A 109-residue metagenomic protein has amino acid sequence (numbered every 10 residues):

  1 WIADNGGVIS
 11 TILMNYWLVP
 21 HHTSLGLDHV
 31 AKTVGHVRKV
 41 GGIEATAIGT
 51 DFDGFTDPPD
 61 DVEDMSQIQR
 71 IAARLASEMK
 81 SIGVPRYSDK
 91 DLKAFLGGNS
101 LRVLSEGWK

Functional and structural regions predicted by a protein language model:
W1-K39: Catalytic pocket-lining loop regions of alpha/beta-barrel enzymes, especially the amidohydrolase/enolase/GH5 lineages
I9, V37, D51, L92 (+1 more regions): Conserved, mostly hydrophobic/aromatic
I12-L13, G41-E63: Short acidic/histidine-rich active-site segments
N15-L18, F52-F55, N99-R102: Solvent-exposed loop/turn segments at secondary-structure junctions within structured extracellular/periplasmic domains
L25-G42, D61-R74, W108-K109: Short, electropositive alpha-helical surface patch
E63-K109: Mid-to-C-terminal alpha-helical segments outside catalytic/metal-binding sites
